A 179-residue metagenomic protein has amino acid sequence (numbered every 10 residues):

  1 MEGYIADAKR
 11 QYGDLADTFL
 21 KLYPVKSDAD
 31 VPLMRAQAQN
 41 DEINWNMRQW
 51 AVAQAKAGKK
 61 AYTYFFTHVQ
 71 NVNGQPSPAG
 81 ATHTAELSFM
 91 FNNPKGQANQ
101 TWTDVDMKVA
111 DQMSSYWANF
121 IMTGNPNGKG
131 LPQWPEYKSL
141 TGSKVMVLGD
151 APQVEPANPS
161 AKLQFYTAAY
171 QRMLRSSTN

Functional and structural regions predicted by a protein language model:
M1-D104, Y116, T123: Substrate-gating cap/lid region and adjacent catalytic-acid/histidine neighborhood within extracellular/lumenal
T63-F66, A110-S115, M173-T178: Short secondary-structure transition/capping segments
V72-S77, G142, P156-N158: Short, solvent-exposed polar/charged micro-motifs at secondary-structure junctions
A81-T82, D111, K138-L140: A structural signal for short secondary-structure junctions
W102-T103, M107, P156-S160: Short, flexible active-site recognition loops that position polar ligands and cofactors
D106-K129: Non-catalytic, well-ordered alpha-helical segments in soluble enzyme domains
T123, N127-P156: Mature extracytoplasmic/periplasmic domains
A151-N179: Tryptophan-rich aromatic "cage" segments
